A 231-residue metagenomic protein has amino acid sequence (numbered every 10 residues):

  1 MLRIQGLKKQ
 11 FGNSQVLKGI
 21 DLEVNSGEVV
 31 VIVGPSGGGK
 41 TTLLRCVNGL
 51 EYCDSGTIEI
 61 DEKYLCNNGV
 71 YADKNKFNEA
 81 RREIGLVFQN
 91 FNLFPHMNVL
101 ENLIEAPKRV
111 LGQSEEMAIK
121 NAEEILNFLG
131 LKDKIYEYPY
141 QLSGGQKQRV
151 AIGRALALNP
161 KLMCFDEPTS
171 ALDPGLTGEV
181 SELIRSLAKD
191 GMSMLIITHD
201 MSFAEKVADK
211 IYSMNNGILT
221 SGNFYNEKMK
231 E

Functional and structural regions predicted by a protein language model:
N48: Helix-to-loop junction immediately C-terminal to a conserved catalytic motif
G56-N68: Conserved ABC transporter NBD signature motif
L65-G85: ABC ATPase NBD coupling module
E137-Y140, L158, D190: Conserved signature/switch motifs of ABC ATPase nucleotide-binding domains
M163-D166: Catalytic Walker B motif of ABC-type/P-loop ATPase nucleotide-binding domains
P174-L176: Helix N-cap at the start of a conserved alpha-helix in ABC-type nucleotide-binding domains
T198-H199: H-loop/switch region of ABC-family ATPase nucleotide-binding domains
